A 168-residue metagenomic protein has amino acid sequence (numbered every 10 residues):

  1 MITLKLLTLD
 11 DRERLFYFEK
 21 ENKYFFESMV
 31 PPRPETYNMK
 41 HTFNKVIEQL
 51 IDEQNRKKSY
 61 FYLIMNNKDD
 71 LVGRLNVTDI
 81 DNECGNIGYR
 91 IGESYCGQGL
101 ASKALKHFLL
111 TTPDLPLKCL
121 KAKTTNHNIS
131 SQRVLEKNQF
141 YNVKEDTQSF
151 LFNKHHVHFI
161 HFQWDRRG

Functional and structural regions predicted by a protein language model:
M1-T3: Extreme N-terminal starter segment of soluble prokaryotic enzymes
L6-R14, F18-F25, F61-G168: Acyl-donor (CoA/ACP) binding surface of acyl/acetyltransferases
E19-N22, V30-R33, Q49-L50, N138: Alpha-helix boundary/capping residues
E27-E48: Conserved GNAT-fold acetyl-CoA-binding loop/helix
E35, E48-Y62: A short helix-loop-beta-strand connector motif used in the catalytic cores of GNAT acetyltransferases and, in some
